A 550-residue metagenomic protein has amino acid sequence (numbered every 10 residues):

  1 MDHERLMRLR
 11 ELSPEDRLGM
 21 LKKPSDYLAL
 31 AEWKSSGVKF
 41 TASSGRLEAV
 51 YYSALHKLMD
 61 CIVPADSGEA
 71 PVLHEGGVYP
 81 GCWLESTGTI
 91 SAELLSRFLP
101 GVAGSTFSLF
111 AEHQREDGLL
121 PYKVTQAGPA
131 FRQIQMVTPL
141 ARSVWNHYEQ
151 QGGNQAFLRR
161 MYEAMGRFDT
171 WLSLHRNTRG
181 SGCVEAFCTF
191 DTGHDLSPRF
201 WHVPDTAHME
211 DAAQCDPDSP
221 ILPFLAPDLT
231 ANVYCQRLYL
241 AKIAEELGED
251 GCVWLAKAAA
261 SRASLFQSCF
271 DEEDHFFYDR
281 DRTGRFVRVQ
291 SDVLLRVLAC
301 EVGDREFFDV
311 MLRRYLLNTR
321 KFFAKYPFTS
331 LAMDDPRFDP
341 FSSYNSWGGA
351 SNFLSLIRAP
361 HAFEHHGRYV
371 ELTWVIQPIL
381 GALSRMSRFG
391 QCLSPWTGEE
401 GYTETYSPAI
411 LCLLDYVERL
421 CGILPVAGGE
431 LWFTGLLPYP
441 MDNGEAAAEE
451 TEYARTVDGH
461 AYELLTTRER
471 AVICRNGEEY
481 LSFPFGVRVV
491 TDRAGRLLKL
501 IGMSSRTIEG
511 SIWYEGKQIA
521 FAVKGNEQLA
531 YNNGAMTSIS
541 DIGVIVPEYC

Functional and structural regions predicted by a protein language model:
M1-K22, Y122-P139, N146-E149, T170-L255 (+4 more regions): The feature captures the catalytic groove of carbohydrate-active enzymes
M1-P80, S105, P204-T206, F322: Low-complexity, Ser/Thr/Pro/Gly-enriched N-terminal "stalk/linker" regions
K39-L47, L95-F107, Y148-G166, R179-G180 (+4 more regions): Structural helix-adjacent loops and short alpha-helical linkers that scaffold large soluble proteins
E48-V50, S173-C188, L225, N232-F307 (+1 more regions): Catalytic cores of carbohydrate-active enzymes
C82, Q133-M136, L140-Q151, F276-Y315 (+2 more regions): C-terminal capping/lid segments that line or modulate ligand- or cofactor-binding pockets
E85-R97: Non-membrane alpha-helical segments in proteins
F98-T189, S268-F270, A324-R337, Q377-Y406: Helix-terminus loop motifs that line ligand-binding clefts
V253, E272, R368-E371, L436-C550: Beta-rich accessory regions
